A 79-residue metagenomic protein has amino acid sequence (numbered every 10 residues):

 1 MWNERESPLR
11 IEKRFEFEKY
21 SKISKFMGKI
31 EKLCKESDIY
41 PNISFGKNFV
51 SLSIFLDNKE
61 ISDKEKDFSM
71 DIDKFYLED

Functional and structural regions predicted by a protein language model:
M1-P8: Short aromatic-glycine-(Arg/Gly/Cys) micro-motifs in beta-strand/loop hairpins
R10-E18: Short, well-ordered beta-strand elements within core beta-sheets of diverse protein domains
I11, S51-S53: Short, aliphatic-rich beta-strand segments
K19-Y20, N58: Helix N-cap motif at beta-to-alpha junctions
K22-L33: Short amphipathic alpha-helix segments
C34-S44, D73-D79: A short N-terminal helical cap/helix-turn-helix that marks the beginning of AMP-binding/adenylate-forming
F45-F49: Short Gly/Ser/Thr- and Asp/Glu-enriched loop/turn motifs at secondary-structure junctions
S53-D79: C-terminal structural segments of small proteins and small subunits
